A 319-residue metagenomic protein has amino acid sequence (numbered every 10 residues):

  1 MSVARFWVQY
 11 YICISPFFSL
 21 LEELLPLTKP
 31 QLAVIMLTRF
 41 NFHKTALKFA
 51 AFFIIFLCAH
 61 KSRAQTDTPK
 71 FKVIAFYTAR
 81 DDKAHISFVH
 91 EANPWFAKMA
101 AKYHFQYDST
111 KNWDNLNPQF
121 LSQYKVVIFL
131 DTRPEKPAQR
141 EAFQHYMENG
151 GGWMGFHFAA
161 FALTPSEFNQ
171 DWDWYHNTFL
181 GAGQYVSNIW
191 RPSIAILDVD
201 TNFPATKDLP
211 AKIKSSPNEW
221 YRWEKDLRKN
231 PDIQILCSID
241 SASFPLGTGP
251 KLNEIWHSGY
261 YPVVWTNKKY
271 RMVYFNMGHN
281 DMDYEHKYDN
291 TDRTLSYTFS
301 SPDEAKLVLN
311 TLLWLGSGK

Functional and structural regions predicted by a protein language model:
Y11-L20, L25-T68: Bacterial Sec-dependent N-terminal signal peptides
T66-F71, W95-K98, K102, P245 (+1 more regions): Extracellular ligand-binding/catalytic regions of CAZymes and related secreted enzymes and adhesion modules
K70-L163: Helical hinge/lid and interdomain linker segments adjacent to catalytic or ligand-binding clefts that mediate domain
R80-D81, N115, P134, A160-A162 (+3 more regions): Short, solvent-exposed loop/turn segments at secondary-structure junctions
R133-A211: A glycine-rich, often tryptophan-bearing local segment used as a flexible ligand/cofactor-contacting loop or short
N188-N276: Catalytic beta-strand/loop cores that center a nucleophilic Ser/Cys/Thr and support acyl-enzyme chemistry
